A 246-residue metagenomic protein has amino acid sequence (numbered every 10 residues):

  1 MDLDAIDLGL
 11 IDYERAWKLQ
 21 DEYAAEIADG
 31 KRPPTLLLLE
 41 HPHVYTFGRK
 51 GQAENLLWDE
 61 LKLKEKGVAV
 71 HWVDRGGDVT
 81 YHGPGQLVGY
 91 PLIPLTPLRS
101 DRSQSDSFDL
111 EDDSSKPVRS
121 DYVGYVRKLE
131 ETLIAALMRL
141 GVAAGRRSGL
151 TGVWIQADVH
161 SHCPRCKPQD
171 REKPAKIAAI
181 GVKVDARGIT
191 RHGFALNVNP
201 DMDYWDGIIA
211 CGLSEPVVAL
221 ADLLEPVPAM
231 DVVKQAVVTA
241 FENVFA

Functional and structural regions predicted by a protein language model:
M1-P174: N-terminal lobe of the biotin/lipoate ligase/transferase fold
L57-D59, I177-V198: Short, conserved beta-strand/beta-arch hydrophobic-aromatic motifs that form part of recognition grooves or interface
G89-P91, T151, I180-V182, F194-V198 (+1 more regions): A structural signal for short, well-ordered beta-strand segments
L95-P97, A157, V184-A186, V198-P200: Non-catalytic surface loops within mature trypsin-like serine protease
G124, K128-T132, S148, A175-I177 (+4 more regions): Residues forming well-ordered secondary-structure scaffolds
V142-R147, R191-H192, D203-I208, A246: Short conserved catalytic/interaction loops centered on acidic-Pro-aromatic/His motifs
K183-V184, N197-A246: C-terminal accessory segment of soluble enzyme catalytic cores
